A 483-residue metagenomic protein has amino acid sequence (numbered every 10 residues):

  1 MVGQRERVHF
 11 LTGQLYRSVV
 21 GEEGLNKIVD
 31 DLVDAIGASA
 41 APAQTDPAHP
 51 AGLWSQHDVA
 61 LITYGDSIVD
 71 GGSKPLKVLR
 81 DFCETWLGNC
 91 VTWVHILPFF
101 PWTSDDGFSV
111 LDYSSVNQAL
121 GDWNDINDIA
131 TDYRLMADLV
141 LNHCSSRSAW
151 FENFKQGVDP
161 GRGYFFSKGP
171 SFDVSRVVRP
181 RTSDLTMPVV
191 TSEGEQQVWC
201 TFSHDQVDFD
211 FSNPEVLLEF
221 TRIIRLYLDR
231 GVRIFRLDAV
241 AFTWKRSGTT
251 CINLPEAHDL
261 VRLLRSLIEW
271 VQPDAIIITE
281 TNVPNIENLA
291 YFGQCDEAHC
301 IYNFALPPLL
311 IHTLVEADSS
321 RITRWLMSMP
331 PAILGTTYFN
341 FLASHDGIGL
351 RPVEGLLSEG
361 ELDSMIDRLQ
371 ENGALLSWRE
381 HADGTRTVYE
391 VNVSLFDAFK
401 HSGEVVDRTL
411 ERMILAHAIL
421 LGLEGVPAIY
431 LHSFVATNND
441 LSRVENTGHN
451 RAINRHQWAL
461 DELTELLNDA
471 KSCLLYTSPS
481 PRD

Functional and structural regions predicted by a protein language model:
V2-S478: Active-site and adjacent substrate-binding regions of carbohydrate-active enzymes
P479-D483: A short, hydrophobic C-terminal helix/tail in secreted or cell-surface proteins
